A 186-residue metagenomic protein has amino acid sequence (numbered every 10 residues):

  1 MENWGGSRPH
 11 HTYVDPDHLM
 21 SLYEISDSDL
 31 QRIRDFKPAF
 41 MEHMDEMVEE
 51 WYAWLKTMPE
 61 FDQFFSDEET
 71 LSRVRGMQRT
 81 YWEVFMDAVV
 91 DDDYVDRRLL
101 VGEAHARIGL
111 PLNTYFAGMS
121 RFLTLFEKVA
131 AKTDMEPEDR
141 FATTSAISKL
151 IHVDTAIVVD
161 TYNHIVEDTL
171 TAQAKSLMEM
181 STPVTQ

Functional and structural regions predicted by a protein language model:
M1, E24-I25, M58-E68, D91-D93: Short N-terminal helix-initiation segments at or just after the protein's N-terminus
M1-T12, L22, W82-P183: Long, amphipathic alpha-helical coupling/dimerization segments that relay conformational signals between
E2-P59: Basic/polar, acidic-poor N-terminal "presequence/leader" segments that form or can form short amphipathic helices
H10, D29, E46, T57 (+4 more regions): A generic structural signal for solvent-exposed, polar alpha-helical segments
R32-H43, M47, Q63-T70, V74 (+3 more regions): Non-transmembrane, amphipathic alpha-helical segments
W51-Y52, K56-M86: Structured interaction and signal-relay segments at domain junctions
